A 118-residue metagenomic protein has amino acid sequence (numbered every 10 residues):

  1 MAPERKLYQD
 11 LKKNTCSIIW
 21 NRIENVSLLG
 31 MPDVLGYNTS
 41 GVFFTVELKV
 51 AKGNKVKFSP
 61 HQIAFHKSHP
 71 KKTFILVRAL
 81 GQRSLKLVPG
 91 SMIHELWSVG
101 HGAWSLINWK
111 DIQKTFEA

Functional and structural regions predicted by a protein language model:
M1-N25, T39, A118: Acidic-basic catalytic patches of nuclease active cores, encompassing PD-(D/E)XK and other metal-cofactor nuclease
R22, E47, I75-V77: Structural signal for conserved beta-strand scaffold positions within catalytic alpha/beta enzyme cores
G30: Beta-rich catalytic cores
V34-G36, V42-K52: Conserved catalytic cores of phosphodiester-cleaving nucleases, focusing on short active-site segments
T39-G41, L80-G81: Short strand-connecting beta-turns/loops that link adjacent beta-strands
A51-H69: Mg2+/Mn2+-dependent nuclease catalytic core
K67-I93: Nucleic-acid nuclease catalytic cores
S98-A118: Charged phosphate-binding loop/patch that engages nucleotide di/tri-phosphates or the phosphate backbone of nucleic
